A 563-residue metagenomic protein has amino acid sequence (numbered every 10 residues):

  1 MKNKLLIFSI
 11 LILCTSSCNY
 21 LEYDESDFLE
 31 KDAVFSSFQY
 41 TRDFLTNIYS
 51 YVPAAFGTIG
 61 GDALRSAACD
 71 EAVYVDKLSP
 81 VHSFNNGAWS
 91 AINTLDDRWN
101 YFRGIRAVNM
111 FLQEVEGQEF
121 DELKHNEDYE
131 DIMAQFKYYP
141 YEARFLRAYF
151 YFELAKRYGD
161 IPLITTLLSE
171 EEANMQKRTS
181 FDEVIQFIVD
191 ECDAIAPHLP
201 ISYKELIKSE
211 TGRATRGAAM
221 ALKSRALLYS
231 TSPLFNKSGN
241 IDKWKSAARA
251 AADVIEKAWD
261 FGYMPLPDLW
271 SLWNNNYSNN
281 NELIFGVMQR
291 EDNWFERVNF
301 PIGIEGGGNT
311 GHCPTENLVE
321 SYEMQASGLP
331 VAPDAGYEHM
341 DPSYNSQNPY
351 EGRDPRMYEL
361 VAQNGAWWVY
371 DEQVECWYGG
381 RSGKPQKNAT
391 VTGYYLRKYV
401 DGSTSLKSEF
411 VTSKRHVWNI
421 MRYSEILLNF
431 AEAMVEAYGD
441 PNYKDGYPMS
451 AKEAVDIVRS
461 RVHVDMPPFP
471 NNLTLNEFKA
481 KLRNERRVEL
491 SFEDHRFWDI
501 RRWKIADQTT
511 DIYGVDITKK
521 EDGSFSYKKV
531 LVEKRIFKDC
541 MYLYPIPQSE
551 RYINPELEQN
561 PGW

Functional and structural regions predicted by a protein language model:
M1-D27: Bacterial Sec-dependent N-terminal signal peptides
S17-Y20, R98-G104, F187, S271-V331 (+5 more regions): Long, intrinsically disordered, low-complexity segments
C18-R65, R551-W563: Membrane-proximal, proline-rich intrinsically disordered regions
S37, R42-T46, S50-A54, D76-Y158 (+8 more regions): Conserved, well-structured interaction surfaces
E153-R157, P162, Y203, Y229-S238 (+1 more regions): Short coil/turn linking the two alpha-helices of tandem helical-hairpin repeats
P342-Y423: Flexible, polar/acidic helix-loop-strand segments at domain edges
